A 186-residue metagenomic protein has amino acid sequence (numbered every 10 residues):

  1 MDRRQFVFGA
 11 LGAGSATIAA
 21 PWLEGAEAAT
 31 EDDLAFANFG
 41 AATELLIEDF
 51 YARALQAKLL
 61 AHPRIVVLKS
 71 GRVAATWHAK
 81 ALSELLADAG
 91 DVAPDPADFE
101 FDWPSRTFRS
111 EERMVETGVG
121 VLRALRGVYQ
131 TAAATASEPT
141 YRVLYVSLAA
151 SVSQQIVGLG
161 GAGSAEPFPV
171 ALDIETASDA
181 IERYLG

Functional and structural regions predicted by a protein language model:
M1-V7: Twin-arginine (Tat) signal peptide motif
F8-G186: All-alpha RGS (Regulator of G-protein Signaling) helical domain and cognate RGS-like helical scaffolds
